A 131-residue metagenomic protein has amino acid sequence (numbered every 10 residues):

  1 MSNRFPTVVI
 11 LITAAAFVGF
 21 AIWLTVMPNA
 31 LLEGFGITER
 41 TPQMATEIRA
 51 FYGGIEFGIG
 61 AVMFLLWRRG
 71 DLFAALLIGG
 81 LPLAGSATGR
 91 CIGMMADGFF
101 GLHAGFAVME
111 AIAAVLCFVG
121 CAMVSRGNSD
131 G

Functional and structural regions predicted by a protein language model:
M1-A16: Cytosolic juxtamembrane helix and N-cap/initiation of the first transmembrane helix
A16-P42: Hydrophobic transmembrane helix segments
G19, P82-I92: Aromatic-anchored segments of alpha-helical transmembrane domains
E39, F99-E110: Non-cytosolic membrane-interface motifs at loop->transmembrane helix junctions
M44-L65, L81: Core segments of alpha-helical transmembrane spans in multipass integral membrane proteins
A61-L77: Juxtamembrane helix-break-helix junctions at the cytosolic face of small multi-pass alpha-helical membrane proteins
A113-G131: Membrane-water interface at the C-terminal end of transmembrane alpha helices
